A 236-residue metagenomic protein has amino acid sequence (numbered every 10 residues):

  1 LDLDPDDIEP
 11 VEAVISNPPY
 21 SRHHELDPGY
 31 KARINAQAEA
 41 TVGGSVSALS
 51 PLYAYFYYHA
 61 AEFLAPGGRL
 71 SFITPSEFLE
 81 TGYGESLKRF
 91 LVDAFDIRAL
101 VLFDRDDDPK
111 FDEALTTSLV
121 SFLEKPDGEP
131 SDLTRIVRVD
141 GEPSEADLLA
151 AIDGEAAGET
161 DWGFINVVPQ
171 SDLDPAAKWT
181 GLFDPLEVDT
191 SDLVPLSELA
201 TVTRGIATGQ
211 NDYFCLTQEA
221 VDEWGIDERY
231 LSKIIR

Functional and structural regions predicted by a protein language model:
L1-F214: Signature of N6-adenine DNA methyltransferases within the class I
F214-R236: C-terminal target-recognition/interaction regions appended to catalytic cores
